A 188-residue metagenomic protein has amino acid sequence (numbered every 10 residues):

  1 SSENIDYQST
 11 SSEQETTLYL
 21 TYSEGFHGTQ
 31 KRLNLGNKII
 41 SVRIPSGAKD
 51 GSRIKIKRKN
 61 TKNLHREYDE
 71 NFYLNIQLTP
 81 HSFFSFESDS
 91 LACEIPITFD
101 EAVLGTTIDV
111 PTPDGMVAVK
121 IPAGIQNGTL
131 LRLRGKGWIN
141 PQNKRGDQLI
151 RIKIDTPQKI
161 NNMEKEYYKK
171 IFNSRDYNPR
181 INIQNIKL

Functional and structural regions predicted by a protein language model:
S1-R32, L64, D176-L188: Post-J-domain flank of DnaJ/Hsp40 co-chaperones
N37-L188: Intrinsically disordered, low-complexity linker/assembly segments
